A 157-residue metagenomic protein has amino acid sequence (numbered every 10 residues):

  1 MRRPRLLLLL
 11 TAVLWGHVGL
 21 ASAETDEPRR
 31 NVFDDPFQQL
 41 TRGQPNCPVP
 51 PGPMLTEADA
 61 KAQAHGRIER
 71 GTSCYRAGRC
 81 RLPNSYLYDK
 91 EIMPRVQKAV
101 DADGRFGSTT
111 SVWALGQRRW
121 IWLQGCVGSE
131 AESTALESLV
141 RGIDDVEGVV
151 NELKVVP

Functional and structural regions predicted by a protein language model:
R2-P157: N-terminal targeting leaders
